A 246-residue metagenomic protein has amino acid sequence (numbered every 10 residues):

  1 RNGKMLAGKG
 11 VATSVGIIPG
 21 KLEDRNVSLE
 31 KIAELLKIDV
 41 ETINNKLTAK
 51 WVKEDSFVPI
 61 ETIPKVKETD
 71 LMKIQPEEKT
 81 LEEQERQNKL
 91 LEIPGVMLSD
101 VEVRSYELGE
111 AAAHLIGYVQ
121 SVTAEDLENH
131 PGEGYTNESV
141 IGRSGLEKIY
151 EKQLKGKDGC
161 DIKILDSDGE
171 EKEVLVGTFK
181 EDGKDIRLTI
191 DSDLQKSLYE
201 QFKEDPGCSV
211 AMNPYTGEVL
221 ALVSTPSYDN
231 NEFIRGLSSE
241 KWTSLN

Functional and structural regions predicted by a protein language model:
R1-C208, S227-N246: Extracytoplasmic/periplasmic proteins that interact with beta-lactams or build/remodel peptidoglycan
S209-P214: Short hydrophobic alpha-helical segments used for membrane anchoring or interfacial signaling
L222-V223: Short hydrophobic beta-strand motif reused across regulatory alpha/beta modules
